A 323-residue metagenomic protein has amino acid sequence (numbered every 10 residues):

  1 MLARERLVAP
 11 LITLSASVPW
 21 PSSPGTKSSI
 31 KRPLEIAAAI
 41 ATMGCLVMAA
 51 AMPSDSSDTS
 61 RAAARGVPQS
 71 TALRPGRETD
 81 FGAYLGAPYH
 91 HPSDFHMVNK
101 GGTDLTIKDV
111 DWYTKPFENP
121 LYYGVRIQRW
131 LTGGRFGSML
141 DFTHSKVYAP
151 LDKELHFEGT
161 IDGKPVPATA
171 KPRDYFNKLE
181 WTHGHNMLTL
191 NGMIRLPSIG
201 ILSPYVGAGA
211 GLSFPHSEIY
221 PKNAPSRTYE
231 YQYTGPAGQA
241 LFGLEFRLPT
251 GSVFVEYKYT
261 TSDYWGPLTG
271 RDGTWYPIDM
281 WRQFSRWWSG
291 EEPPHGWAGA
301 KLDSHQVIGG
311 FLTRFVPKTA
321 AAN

Functional and structural regions predicted by a protein language model:
M1-P75, K318-N323: Cleavable N-terminal export/targeting peptides
M52-L131, Q283-E291, W297-N323: Short glycine/proline- and aromatic-enriched beta-strand/turn motifs that initiate or cap beta-hairpins
P68, V110-Y113, R173-W181, N223-Y231 (+1 more regions): Extracellular loop and loop/strand-boundary signature of outer-membrane beta-barrel proteins
R77, N119-Y123, T182-L188, L202 (+2 more regions): Residues that define the transmembrane beta-barrel architecture of outer-membrane proteins
D80, R135-G137, I201-Y205, R247 (+2 more regions): Membrane-spanning beta-strand positions in outer-membrane beta-barrel proteins
S93-N99, P150-F157, P215-P225, G266-D272: Outer-membrane beta-barrel translocator domains and adjoining extracellular loop/strand segments of Gram-negative
G102-D109, V166-D174, S217-P225, S285-E292: Flexible, solvent-exposed coil segments and beta strand-coil junctions, predominantly the extracellular/periplasmic
Q128-P221, S304, I308, T313-P317: Gram-negative (and chloroplast) outer-membrane scaffold detector with strong preference for beta-barrel transmembrane
